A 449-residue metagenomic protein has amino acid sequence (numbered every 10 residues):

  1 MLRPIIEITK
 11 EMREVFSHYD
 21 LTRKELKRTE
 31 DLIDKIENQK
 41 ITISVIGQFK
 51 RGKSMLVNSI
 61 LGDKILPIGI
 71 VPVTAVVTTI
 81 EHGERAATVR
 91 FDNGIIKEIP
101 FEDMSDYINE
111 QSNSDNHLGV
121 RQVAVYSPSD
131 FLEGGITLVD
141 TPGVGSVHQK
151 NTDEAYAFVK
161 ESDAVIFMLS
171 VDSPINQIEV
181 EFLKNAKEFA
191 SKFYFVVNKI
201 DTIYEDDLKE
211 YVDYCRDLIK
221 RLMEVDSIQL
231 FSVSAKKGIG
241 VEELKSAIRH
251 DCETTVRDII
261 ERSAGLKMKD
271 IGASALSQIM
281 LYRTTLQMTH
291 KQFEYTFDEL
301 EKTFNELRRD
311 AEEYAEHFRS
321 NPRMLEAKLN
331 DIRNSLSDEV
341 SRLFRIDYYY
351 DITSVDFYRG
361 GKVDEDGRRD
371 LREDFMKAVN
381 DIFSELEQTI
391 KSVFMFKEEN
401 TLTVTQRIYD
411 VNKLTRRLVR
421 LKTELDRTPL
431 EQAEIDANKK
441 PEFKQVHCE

Functional and structural regions predicted by a protein language model:
M1-S44, G83, K236, G240 (+1 more regions): Extended helical scaffolds that flank P-loop GTPase cores
P4-I6, D34-G265: Globular "head" domains of long coiled-coil molecular machines
